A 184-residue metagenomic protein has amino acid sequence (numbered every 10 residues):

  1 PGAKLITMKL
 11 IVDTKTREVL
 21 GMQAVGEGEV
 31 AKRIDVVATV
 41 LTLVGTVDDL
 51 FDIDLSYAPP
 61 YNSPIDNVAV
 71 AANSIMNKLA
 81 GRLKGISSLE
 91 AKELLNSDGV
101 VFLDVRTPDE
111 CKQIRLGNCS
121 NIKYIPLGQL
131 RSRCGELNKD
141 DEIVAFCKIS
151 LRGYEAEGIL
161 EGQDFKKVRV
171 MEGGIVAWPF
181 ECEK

Functional and structural regions predicted by a protein language model:
P1-G81: Flexible, glycine-rich terminal cap/loop adjacent to redox cofactors in electron-transfer oxidoreductases
K15, R106-P108: Anionic group-transfer/hydrolysis microenvironments
D48-V100, P108-V144, K148-K184: Rhodanese-like catalytic fold shared by cysteine-dependent sulfurtransferases and DSP/PTP-type phosphatases
